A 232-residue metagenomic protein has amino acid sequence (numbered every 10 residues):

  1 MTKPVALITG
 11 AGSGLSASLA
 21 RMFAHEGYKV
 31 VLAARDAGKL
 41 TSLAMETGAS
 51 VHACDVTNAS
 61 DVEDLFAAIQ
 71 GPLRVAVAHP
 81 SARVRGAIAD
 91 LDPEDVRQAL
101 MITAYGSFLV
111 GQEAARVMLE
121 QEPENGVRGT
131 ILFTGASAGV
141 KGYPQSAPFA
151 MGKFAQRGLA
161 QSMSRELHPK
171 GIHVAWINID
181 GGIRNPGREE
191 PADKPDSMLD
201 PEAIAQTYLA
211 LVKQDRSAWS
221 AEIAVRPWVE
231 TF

Functional and structural regions predicted by a protein language model:
G12-S13: Conserved glycine-rich cofactor-binding loop
E26-T41: Conserved glycine-rich Rossmann-like NAD(P)H-binding loop of the short-chain dehydrogenase/reductase
E46-S60: Rossmann-fold cofactor-recognition segment
A87-I88, D95-L100: Substrate-binding pocket helix/loop in short-chain dehydrogenase/reductase
G111-Q112, Q161: A short, exposed helix-loop element centered on a Lys and neighboring polar residues
P123-A155, A160-Q161, R165-H168, I183: Catalytic loop of short-chain dehydrogenase/reductase
P169-R184, E190-F232: C-terminal helical subdomain
